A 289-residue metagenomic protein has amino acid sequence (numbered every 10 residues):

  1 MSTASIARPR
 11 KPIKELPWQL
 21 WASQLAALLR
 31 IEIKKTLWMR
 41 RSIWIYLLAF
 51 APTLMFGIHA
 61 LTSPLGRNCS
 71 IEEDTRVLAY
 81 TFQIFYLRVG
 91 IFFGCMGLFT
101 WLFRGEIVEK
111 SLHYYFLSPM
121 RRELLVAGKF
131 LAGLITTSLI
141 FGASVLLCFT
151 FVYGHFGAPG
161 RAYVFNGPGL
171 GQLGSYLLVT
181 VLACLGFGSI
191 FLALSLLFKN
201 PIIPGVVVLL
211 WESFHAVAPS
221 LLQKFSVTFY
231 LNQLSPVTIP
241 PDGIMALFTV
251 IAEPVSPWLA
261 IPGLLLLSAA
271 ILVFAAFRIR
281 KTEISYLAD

Functional and structural regions predicted by a protein language model:
S2-Y46: Aromatic- and glycine-rich beta-strand/loop motifs that create alpha-glucan
T3-S5, K281-D289: Short, charged juxtamembrane terminal tails flanking transmembrane helices
K11-I13, W18, L54-L102, V126-L197 (+1 more regions): Secretory targeting signals
R40-M55, G133-V145, V206-Y230: Hydrophobic alpha-helical membrane-insertion segments
R41-S42, R121-E123, A127, P168-G169 (+1 more regions): Membrane-helix interface segments
H59-T81, L197, I202-E283: Terminal transmembrane helical anchor/hairpin motif
C95-F99, L112, L147, S189-I190 (+4 more regions): Hydrophobic/aromatic residues in alpha-helical transmembrane segments
W101-T136, L287: Helix-loop-helix units of permease transmembrane domains in multi-pass membrane transporters, especially ABC
